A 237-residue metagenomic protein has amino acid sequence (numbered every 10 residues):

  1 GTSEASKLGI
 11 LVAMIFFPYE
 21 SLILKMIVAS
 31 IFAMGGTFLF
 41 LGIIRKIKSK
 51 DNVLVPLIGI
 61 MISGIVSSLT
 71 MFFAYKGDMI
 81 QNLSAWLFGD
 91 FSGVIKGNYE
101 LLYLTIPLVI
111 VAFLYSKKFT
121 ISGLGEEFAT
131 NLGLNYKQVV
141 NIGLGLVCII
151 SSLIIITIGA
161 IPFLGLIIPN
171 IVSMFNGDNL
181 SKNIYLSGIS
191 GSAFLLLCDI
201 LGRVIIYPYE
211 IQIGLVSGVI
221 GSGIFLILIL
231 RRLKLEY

Functional and structural regions predicted by a protein language model:
G1-Y237: Alpha-helical transmembrane segments in inner-membrane proteins
